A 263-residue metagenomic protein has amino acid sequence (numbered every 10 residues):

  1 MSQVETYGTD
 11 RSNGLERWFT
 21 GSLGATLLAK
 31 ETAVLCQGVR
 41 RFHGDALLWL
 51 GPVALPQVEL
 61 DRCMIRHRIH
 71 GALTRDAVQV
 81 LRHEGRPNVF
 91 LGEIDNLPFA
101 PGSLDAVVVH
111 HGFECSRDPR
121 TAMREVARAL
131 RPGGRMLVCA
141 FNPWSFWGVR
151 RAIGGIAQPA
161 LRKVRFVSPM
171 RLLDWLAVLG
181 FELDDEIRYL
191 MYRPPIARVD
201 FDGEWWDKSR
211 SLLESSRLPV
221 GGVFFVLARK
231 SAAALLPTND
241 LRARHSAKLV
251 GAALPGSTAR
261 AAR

Functional and structural regions predicted by a protein language model:
M1-R41: Class I SAM-dependent methyltransferase Rossmann-like catalytic core, especially the SAM/SAH-binding loop
Q37-N96: Class I SAM-dependent methyltransferase SAM/SAH-binding core
G92-V107: A short acidic, Gly/Pro-enriched loop at the edge of an enzyme's catalytic core that lines a small-molecule cofactor
R120-R135: A short glycine-rich, Lys/Arg-flanked "PGG" loop and its adjoining helix->strand segment in the class I
R135-K163: Conserved class I S-adenosyl-L-methionine
K163-E186: Short alpha-helix
E182-R210, P219-V220: Conserved catalytic loop of SAM-dependent methyltransferase domains
K208-R263: C-terminal lobe and adjacent flexible extensions of AdoMet/dcAdoMet transferase-like proteins
